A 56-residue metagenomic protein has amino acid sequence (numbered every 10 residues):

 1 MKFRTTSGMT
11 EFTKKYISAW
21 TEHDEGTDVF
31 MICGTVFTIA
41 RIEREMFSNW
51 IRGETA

Functional and structural regions predicted by a protein language model:
M1-F12, Y16-A56: Acidic, Ser/Thr- and proline-rich intrinsically disordered linker/docking segments of eukaryotic scaffolds
